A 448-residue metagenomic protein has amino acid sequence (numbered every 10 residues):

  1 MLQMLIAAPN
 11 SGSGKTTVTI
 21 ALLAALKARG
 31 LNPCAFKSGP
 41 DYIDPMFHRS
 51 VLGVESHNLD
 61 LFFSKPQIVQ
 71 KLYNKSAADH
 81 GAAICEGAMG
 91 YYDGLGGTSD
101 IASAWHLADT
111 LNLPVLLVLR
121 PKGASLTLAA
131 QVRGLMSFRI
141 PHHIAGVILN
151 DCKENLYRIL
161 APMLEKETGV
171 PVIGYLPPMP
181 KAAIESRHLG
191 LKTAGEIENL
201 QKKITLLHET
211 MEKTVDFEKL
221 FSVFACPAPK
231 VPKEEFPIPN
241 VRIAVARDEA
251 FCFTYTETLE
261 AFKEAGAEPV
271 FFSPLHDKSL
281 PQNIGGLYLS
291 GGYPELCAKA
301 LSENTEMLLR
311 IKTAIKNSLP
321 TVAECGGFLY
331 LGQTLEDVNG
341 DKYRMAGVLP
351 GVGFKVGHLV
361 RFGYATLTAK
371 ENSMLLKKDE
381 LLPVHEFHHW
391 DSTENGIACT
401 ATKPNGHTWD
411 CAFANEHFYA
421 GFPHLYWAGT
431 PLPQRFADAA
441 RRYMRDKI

Functional and structural regions predicted by a protein language model:
M1-L2, F236-R242: A short, charged/proline- and glycine-enriched loop that marks the coil->beta-strand transition at the N-terminal
L2-L111, L119-H143, D151-R158: ATP-dependent carboxylate-amine ligase catalytic core
L5, I84-E86, L116, I148 (+2 more regions): Structural motif
K37, V172-P180, E268-H276: Beta-strand->loop->alpha-helix junctions that form or flank phosphate-binding loops in nucleotide-handling enzymes
A108, K213, F236-P239, F251-K263 (+3 more regions): C-terminal and late-domain segments of enzyme folds
S125-E235: Internal gly/pro-rich beta-alpha loop/helix module that stabilizes soluble enzyme cofactors or their anionic handles
P239-T305, L309-K316: Phosphate-binding active sites in nucleotide-utilizing proteins
P294-E371: Cysteine-nucleophile active-site neighborhood
